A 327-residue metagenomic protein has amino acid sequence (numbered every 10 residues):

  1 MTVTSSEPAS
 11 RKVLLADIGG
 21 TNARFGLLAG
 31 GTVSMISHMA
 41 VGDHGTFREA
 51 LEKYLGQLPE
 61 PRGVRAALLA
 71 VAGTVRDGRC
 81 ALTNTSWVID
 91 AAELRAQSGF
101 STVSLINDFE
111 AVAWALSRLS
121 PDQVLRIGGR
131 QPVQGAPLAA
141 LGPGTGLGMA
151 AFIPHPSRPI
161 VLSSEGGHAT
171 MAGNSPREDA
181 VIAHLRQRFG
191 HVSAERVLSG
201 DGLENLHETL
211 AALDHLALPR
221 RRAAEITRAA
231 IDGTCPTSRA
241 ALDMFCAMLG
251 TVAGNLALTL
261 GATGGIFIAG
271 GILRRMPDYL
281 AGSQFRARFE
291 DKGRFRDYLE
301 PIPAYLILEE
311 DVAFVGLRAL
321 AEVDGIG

Functional and structural regions predicted by a protein language model:
M1-P59, G63, A180-G327: ATP-binding/phosphotransfer module of carbohydrate and carboxylate kinases, centering on a glycine-rich
T2-A9, T102-L138: Conserved phosphate-binding catalytic cores of ATP/NTP-utilizing and phosphoryl-transfer enzymes
D17, L68-A72, I106, L138-G146 (+2 more regions): Short beta-strand segments
T21, F109-E110, T145, I272: A generic "binding-loop/recognition-motif" signal
A23, T74-R76, G146-A150, N205 (+1 more regions): Short, acidic Gly/Pro/Ser/Thr-rich loop/turn segments
L27-L28, E52, C80-L82, S117-R118 (+2 more regions): Short amphipathic alpha-helical segments
P59-L105, W114-Q123, A140, L273-D278: Short beta-strand-loop/turn "lid" adjacent to the catalytic site in phosphate-handling enzymes
Q123-A194, P277-D278, Q284-E290, R294-R296: Glycine-rich phosphate-binding loop of actin/hexokinase-like ATP-binding domains
